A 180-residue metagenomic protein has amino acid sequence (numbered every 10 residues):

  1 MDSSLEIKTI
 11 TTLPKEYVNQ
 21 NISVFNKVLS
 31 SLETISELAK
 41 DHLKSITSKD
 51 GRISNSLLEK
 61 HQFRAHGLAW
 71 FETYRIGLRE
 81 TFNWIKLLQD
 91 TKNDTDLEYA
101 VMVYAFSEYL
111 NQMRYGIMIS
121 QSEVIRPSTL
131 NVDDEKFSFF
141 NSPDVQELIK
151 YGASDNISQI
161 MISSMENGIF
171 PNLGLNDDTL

Functional and structural regions predicted by a protein language model:
M1-L180: Flavin-dependent oxidoreductase catalytic core characteristic of acyl-CoA dehydrogenase/oxidase-like enzymes
